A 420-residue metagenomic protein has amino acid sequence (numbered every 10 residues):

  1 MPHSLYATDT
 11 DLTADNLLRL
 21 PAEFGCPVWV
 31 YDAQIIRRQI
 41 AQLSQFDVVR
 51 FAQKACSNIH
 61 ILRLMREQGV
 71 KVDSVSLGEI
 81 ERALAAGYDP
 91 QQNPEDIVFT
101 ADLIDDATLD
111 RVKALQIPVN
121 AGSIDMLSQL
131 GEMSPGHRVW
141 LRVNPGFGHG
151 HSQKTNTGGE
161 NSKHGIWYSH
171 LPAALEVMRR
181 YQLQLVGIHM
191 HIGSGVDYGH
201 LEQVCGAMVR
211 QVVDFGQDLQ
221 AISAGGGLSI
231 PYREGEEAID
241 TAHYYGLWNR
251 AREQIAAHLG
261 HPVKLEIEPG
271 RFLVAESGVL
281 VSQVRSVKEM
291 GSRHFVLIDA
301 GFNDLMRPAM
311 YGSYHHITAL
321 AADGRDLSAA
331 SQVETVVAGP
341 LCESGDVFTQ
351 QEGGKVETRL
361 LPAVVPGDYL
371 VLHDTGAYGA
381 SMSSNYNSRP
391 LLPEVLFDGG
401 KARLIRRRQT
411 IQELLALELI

Functional and structural regions predicted by a protein language model:
M1-H137, N161, E176, R180-Q184 (+3 more regions): A charged N-terminal "starter" segment
I35, A55-S57, G78-E79, L103-D105 (+7 more regions): Active-site-proximal loop/turn and secondary-structure-junction residues that shape catalytic pockets, frequently
I36, K54, S76, V112 (+7 more regions): Conserved, mostly hydrophobic/aromatic
A52, T100, R142, H191 (+6 more regions): Generic beta-strand/beta-sheet core signal
K71, V98, N120, W140-R142 (+8 more regions): Structured core elements
G136-G148: Glycine-rich, aromatic-flanked loop segments that form ligand/cofactor-binding clefts across common enzyme folds
P145-V287, N387-R389, D398: Active-site loop/helix belt of alpha/beta enzymes
P262-I420: Charged (often Lys/Glu-rich) extended helix/loop segments that serve as interaction or gating elements
